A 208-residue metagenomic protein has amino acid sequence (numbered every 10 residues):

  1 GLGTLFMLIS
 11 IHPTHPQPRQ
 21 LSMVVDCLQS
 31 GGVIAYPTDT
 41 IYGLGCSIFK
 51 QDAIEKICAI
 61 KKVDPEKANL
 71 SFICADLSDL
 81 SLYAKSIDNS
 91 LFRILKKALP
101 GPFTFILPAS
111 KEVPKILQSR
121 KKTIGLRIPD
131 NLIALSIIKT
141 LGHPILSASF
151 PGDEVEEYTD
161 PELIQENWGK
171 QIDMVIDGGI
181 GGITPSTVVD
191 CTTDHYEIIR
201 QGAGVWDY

Functional and structural regions predicted by a protein language model:
F6-Y208: Active-site-adjacent structural elements in enzyme catalytic cores
